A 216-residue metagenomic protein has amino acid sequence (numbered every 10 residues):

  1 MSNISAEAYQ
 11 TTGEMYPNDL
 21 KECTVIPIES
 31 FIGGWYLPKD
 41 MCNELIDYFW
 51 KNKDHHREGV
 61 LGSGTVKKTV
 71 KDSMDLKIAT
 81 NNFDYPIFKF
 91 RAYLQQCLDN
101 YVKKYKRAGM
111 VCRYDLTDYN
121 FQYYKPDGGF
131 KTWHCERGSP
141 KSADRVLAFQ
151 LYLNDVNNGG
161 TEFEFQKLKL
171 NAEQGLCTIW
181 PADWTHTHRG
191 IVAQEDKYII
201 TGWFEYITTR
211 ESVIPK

Functional and structural regions predicted by a protein language model:
S2-R113: Non-heme Fe(II)/2-oxoglutarate
F88-K216: Catalytic core of non-heme Fe(II) oxygenases with the double-stranded beta-helix
